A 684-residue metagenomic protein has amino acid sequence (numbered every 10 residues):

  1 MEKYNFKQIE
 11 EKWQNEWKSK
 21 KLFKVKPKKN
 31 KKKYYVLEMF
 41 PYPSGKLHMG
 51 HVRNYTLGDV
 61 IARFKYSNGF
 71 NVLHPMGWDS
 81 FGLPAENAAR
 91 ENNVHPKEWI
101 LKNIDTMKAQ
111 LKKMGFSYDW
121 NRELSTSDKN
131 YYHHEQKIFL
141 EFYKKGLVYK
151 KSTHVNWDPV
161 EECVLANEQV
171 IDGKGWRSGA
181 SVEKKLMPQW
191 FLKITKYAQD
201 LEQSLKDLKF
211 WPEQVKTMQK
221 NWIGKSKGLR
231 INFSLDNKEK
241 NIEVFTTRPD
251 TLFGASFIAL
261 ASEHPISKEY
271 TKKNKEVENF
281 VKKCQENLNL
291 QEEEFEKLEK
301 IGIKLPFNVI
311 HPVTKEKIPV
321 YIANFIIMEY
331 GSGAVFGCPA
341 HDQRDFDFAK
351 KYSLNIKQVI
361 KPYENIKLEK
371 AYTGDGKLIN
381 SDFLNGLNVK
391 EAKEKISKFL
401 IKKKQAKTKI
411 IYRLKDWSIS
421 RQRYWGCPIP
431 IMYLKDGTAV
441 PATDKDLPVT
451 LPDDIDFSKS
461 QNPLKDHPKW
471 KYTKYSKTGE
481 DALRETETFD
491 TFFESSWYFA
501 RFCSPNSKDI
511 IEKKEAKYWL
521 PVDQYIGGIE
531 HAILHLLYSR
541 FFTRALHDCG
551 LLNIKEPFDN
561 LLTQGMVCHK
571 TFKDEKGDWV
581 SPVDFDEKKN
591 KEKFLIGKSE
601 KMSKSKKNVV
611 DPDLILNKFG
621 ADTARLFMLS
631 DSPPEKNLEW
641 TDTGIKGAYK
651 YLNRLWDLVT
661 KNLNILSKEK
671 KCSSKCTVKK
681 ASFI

Functional and structural regions predicted by a protein language model:
M1-K46, Q189, L201, Q214-S226 (+7 more regions): Non-catalytic terminal extensions that flank enzyme cores
M1-L37, Y66-P75, E98-K108, F210 (+2 more regions): Conserved oxyanion/phosphate-binding beta-strand-loop segments in alpha/beta enzyme cores
K3, K12, E16-K20, E91-I242 (+6 more regions): Residue patterns forming the tRNA-binding/recognition surfaces of aminoacyl-tRNA synthetases and related DALR
Q14, I194-S226, A261-I303, D444-Y475: Amphipathic alpha-helical
K29-K31, F40, P75-P84, E123-Y131 (+3 more regions): Short, solvent-exposed turn/loop segments enriched in Gly/Ser/Thr/Pro and often Arg
Y42-L73, I171-W176, F253, E329-K361 (+2 more regions): Conserved active-site neighborhood of enzyme catalytic/cofactor-binding cores
G58, N71, H264-L368: Catalytic alpha/beta core of large soluble enzyme barrels
V281-P306, V359-E364, F383-K390, E394-K402 (+2 more regions): Conserved catalytic alpha/beta cores of large enzymes that bind or transform nucleotide phosphates and polynucleotides
